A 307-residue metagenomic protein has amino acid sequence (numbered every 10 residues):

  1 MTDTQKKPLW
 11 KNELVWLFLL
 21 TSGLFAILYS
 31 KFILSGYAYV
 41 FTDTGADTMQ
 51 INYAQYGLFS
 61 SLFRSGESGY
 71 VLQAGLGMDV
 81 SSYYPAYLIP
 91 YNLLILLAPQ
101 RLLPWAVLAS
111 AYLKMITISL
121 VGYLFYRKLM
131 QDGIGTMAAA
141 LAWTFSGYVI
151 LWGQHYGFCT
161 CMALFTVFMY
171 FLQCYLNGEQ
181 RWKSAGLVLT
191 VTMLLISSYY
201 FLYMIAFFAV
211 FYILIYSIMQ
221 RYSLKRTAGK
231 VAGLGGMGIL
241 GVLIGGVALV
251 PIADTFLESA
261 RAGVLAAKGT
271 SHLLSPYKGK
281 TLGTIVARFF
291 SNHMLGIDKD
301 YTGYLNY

Functional and structural regions predicted by a protein language model:
M1-I33, R226-G238: Start-transfer (signal-anchor) and selected internal transmembrane alpha helices of multi-pass inner/ER membrane
D3, S110, S184, V188 (+1 more regions): Compositionally biased, low-complexity segments enriched in small residues
L9-W10, L76, Q100-L108, K128 (+7 more regions): Membrane-helix interfacial "entry" motifs
V15, L19-L20, Q50, A98-P99 (+5 more regions): Hydrophobic alpha-helical segments with strong N-terminal bias
S22-I118, L141-A163, L257-E258, G269-Y307: Membrane-interface coil-to-helix junctions
I33-F41, Q100, G178, S217-K225 (+2 more regions): Transmembrane helix-loop junctions in multipass membrane proteins, especially transporters and channels
Y112, I116-K128, I134-M219, L234-A253 (+1 more regions): Membrane-embedded helix bundles of polyisoprenyl
Q173, I215, M219-Q220, V264-L273: Anion-coordinating catalytic cores for phosphoryl-, nucleotidyl-, and glycosidic chemistry
